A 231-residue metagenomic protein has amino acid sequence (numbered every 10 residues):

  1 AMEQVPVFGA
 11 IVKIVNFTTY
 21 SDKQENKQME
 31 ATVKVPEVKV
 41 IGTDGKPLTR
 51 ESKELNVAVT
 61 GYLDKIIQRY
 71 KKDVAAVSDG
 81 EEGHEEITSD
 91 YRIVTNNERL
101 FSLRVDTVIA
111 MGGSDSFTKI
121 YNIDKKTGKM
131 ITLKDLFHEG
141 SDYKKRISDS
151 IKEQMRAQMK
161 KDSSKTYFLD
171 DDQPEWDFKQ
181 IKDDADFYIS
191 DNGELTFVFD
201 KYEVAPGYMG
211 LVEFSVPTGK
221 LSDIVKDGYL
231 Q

Functional and structural regions predicted by a protein language model:
A1-Q231: Compositionally biased intrinsically disordered regions enriched in Thr/Gly
